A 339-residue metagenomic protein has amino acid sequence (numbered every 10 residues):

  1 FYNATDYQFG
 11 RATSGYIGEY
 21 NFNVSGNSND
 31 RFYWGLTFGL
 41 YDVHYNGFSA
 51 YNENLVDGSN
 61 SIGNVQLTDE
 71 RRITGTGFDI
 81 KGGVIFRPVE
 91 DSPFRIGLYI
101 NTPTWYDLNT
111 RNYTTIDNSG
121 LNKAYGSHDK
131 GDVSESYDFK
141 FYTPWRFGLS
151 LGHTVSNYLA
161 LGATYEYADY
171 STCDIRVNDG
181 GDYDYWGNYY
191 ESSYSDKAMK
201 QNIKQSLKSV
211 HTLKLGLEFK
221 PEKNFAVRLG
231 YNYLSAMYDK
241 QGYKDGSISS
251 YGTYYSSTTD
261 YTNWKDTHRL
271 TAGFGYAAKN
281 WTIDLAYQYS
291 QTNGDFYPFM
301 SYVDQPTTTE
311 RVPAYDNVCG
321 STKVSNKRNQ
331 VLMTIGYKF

Functional and structural regions predicted by a protein language model:
F1-F339: Outer-membrane beta-barrel porins/channels
